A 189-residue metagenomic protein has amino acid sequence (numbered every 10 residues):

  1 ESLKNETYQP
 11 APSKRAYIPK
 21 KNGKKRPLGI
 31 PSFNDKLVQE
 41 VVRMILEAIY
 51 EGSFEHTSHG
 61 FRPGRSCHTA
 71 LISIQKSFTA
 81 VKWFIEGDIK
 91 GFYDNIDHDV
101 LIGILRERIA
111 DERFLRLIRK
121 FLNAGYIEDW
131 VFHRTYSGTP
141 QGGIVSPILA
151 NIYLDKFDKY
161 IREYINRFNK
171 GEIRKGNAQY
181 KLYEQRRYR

Functional and structural regions predicted by a protein language model:
E1-R189: Non-catalytic terminal/accessory segments
